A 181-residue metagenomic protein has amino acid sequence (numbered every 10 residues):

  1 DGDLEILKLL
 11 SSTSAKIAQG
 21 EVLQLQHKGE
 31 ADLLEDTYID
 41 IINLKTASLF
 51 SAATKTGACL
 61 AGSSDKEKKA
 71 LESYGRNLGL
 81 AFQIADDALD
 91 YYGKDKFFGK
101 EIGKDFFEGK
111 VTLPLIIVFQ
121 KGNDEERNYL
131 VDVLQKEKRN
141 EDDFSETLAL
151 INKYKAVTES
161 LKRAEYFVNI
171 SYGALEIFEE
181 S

Functional and structural regions predicted by a protein language model:
D1-S181: All-alpha prenyltransferase/terpene-synthase fold signal
